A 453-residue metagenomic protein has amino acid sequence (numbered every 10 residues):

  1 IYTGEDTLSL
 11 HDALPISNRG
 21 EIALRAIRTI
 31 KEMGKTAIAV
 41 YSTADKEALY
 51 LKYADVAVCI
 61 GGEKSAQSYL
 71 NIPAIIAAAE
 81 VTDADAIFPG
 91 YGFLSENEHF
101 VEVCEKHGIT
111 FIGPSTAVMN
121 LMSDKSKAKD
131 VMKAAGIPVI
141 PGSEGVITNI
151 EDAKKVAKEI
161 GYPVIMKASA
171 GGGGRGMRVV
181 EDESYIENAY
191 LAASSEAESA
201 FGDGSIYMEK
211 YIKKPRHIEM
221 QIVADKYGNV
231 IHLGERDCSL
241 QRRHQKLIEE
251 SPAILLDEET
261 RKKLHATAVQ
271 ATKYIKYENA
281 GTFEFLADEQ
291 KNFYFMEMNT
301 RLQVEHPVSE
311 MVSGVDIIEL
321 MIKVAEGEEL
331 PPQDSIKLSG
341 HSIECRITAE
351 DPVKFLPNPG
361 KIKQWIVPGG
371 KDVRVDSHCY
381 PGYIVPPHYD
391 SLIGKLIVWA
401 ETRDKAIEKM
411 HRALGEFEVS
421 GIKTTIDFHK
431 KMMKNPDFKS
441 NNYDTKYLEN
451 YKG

Functional and structural regions predicted by a protein language model:
I1-D12: Single conserved hydrophobic/aromatic residue that forms the stacking wall/gate of nucleotide- or nucleobase-binding
A13-A134, I147-K155: ATP-binding N-terminal substructure of ATP-dependent carboxylate-amine bond-forming enzymes
R19-K35, A57-C59, E80-T82, G113 (+3 more regions): ATP-dependent carboxylate activation and anion-phosphoryl transfer catalytic cores that bind Mg-ATP to form
T116, K125-S126, G171-R175, G340: Conserved A3 ("GATE") glycine/threonine-rich loop of ANL adenylate-forming enzymes
G142-S143: Conserved beta3 strand of the protein kinase N-lobe
K155-I165: Acidic/histidine-enriched active-site and ligand-binding environments that engage anionic O-linkages
A168: N-terminal nucleotide-binding beta1-loop-alpha1 segment
